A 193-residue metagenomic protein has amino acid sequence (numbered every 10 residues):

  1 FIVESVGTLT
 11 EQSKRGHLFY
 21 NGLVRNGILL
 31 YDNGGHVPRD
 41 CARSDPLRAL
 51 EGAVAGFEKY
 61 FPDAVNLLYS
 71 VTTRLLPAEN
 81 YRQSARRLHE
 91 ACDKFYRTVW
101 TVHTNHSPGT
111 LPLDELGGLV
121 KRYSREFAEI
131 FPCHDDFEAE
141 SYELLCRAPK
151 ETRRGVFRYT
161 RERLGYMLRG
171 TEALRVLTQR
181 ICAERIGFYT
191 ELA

Functional and structural regions predicted by a protein language model:
F1-L76: Conserved NTP/Mg2+-binding pocket subregion across the NTase superfamily
G7, C92, Y123-E126: Short, charged/polar surface micro-motifs in flexible loops or helix N-caps
G34-V37, R82, D135-E140: Short, functional N-terminal and low-complexity linear motifs
A42-G52, E58, P62-V65, S70-T72 (+1 more regions): Long, charged low-complexity segments
V54, A78-R82, R161: Active-site oxyanion-binding pockets that recognize sulfate/phosphate
Y81-G109: Hydrophobic alpha-helical packing segments in soluble, helical-rich domains
